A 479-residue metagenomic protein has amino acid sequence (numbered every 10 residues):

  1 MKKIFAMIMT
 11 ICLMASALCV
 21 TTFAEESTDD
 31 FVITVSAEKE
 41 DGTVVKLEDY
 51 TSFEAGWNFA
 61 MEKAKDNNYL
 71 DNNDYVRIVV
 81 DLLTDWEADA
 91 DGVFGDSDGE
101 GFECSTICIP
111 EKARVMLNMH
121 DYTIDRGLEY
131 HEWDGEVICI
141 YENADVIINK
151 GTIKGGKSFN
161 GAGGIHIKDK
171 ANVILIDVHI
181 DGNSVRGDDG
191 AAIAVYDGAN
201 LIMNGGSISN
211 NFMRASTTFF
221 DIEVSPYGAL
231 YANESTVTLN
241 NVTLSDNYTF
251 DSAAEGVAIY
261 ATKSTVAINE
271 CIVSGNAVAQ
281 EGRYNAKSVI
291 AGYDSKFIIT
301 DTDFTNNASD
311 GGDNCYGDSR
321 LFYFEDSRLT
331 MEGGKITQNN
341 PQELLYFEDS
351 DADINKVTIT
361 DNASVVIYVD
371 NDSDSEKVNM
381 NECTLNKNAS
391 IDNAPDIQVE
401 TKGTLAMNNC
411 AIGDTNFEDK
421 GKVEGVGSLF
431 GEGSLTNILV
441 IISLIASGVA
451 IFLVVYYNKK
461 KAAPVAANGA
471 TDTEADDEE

Functional and structural regions predicted by a protein language model:
M9, L13-L18: Hydrophobic core
A17-D30, G433, N458: Sec-dependent signal peptide cleavage junction
F31-D81, D85, A90-S97: Acidic Gly/Asp/Thr-rich repetitive segments characteristic of extracellular carbohydrate-active and adhesion proteins
D74-R114, D121-L128: N-terminal extracellular ligand-recognition/capping segment immediately after the signal peptide
D91-C108, L128-C139, K157-K168, S184-Y196 (+8 more regions): Extracellular beta-strand/beta-solenoid scaffold signature
N118-Y122, D145-G155, N172-S184, N200-R214 (+9 more regions): Right-handed parallel beta-helix
T436-V455: Selective detector of the "anchor" transmembrane alpha-helix that sits immediately C-terminal
K461-E479: Cytoplasmic C-terminal tails of single-pass
